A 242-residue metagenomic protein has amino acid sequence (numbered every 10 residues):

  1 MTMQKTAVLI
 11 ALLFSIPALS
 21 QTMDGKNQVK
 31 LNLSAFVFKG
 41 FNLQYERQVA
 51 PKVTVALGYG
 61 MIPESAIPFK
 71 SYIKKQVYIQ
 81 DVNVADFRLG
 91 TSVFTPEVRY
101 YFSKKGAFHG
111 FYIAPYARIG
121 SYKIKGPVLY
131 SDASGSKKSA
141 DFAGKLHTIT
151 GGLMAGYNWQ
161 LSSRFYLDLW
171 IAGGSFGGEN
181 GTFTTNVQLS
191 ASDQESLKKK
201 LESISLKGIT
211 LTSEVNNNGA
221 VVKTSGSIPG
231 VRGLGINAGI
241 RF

Functional and structural regions predicted by a protein language model:
S15-P17: N-terminal signal peptide c-region/cleavage motif recognized by signal peptidases
T22-D24, S34-F38, A85-T91, F142-T150 (+1 more regions): Transmembrane beta-barrel outer-membrane domains
D24-F41, T54-I62: Transmembrane beta-strand segments that form the barrel wall of outer-membrane beta-barrel proteins
N27-V29, K39-L43, S92-P96, F111 (+3 more regions): Hydrophobic, lipid-facing positions within transmembrane beta-strands of outer-membrane proteins
S34-F36, G60-I62, Y116-G120, A172-F176 (+1 more regions): Outer-membrane beta-barrel pore domains and translocons
R47-D168: Gram-negative (and chloroplast) outer-membrane scaffold detector with strong preference for beta-barrel transmembrane
N186-I228: Flexible glycine-rich, low-complexity coil/linker segments exposed to the extracellular/periplasmic environment
I228-F242: Outer-membrane beta-barrel "beta-signal"
